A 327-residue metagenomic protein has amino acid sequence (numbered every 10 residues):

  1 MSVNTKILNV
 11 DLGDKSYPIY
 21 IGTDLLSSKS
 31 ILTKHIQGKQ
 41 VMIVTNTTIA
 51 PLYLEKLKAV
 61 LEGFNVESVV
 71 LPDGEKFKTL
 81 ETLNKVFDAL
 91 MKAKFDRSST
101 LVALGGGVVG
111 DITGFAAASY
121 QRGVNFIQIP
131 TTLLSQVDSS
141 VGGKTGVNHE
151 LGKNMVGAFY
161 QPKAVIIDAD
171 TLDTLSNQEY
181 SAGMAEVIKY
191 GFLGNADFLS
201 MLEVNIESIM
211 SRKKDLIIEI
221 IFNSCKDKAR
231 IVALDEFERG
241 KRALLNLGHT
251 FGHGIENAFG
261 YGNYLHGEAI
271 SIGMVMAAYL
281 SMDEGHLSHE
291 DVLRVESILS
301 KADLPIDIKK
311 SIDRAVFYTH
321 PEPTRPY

Functional and structural regions predicted by a protein language model:
S2-T100: ATP/NTP phosphate-donor binding region
D11, Y20, F115-S208: A glycine/threonine-rich phosphate-anchoring loop and its flanking beta-alpha core in nucleotide/phosphate-binding
Q40, D173, L304-I308, A315-V316: Phosphate/ribose-recognition catalytic cores of enzymes acting on nucleotide-derived substrates
V108-F115, Q136-V137, H253-G254: Short glycine/serine/threonine-rich phosphate/pyrophosphate-binding segments that cradle anionic phosphate groups
I112-G123, A258-F259, Y279: Alpha-helix C-terminal capping segments
N205-S311: Active-site segments that bind and position negatively charged phosphate/pyrophosphate groups
A315-P326: Residue-level detector of conserved catalytic or cofactor/ligand-binding positions in enzyme active sites
